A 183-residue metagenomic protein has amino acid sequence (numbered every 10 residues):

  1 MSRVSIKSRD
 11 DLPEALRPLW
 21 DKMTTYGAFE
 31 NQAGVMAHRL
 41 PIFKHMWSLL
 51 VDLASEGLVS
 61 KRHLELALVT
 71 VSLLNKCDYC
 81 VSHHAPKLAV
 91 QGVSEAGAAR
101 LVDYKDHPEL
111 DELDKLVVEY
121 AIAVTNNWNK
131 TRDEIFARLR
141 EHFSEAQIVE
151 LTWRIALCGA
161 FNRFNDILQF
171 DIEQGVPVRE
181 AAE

Functional and structural regions predicted by a protein language model:
M1-E183: Hydrophobic alpha-helical segments
